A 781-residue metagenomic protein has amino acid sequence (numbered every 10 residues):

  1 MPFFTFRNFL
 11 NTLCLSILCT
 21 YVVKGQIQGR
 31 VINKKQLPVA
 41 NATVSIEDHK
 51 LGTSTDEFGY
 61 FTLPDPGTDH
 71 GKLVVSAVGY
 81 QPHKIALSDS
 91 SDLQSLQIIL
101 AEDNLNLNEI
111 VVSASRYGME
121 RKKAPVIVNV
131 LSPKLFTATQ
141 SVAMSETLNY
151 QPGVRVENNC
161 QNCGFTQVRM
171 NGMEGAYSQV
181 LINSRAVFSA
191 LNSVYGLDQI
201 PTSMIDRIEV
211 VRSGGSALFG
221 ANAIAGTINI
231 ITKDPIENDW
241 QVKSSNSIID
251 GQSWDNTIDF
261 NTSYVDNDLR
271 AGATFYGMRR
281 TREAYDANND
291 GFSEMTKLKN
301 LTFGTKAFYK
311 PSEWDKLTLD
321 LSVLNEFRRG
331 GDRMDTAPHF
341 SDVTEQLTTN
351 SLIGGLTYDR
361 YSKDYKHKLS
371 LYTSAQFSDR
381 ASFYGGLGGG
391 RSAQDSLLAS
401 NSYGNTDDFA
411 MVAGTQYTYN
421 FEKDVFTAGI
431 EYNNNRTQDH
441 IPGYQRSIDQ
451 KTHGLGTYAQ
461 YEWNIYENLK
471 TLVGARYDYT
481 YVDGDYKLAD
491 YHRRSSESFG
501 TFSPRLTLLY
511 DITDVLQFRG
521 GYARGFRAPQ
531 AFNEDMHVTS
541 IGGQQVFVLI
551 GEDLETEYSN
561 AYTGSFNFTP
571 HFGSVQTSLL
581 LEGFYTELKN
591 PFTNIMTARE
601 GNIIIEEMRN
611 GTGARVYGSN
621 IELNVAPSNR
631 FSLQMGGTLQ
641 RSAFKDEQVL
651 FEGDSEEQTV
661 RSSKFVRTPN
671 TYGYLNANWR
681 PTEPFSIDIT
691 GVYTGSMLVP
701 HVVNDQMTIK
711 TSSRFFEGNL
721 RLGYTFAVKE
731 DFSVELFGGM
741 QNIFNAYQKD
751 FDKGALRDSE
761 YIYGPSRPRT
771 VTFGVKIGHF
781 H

Functional and structural regions predicted by a protein language model:
K34, T43-E47, S76-Y80, D92-T137 (+2 more regions): Short, acidic, small-residue-rich periplasmic hinge/interaction motif at the N-terminus of Gram-negative outer-membrane
T62-P64, Q167-R169, R185-S213, K233 (+1 more regions): Short acidic/polar hinge/loop motifs at secondary-structure boundaries that mediate gating or recognition
Q94-I99, M144-T147, G164-R169, Y195-P201 (+4 more regions): N-terminal periplasmic accessory domains that precede and gate Gram-negative outer-membrane beta-barrel machines
E237-S247, S263-L347: Periplasmic-side early beta-strands and strand-to-turn transitions of outer-membrane beta-barrels
F260-T262, K368-Y384, D511, Q517-G521 (+3 more regions): Membrane-embedded beta-barrel scaffold of Gram-negative outer-membrane proteins
A307-E326, E345-A489, R493-S498, F566 (+2 more regions): Face-selective signature of the C-terminal outer-membrane beta-barrel domain
Y466-E467, S578-E587, E607-V702, K776-G778: Gram-negative outer-membrane beta-barrel transporters
F526-R527, K589-N590, Y693-P700, Y724-H781: C-terminal beta-signal and adjacent terminal beta-strands/loops of Gram-negative outer-membrane beta-barrel proteins
